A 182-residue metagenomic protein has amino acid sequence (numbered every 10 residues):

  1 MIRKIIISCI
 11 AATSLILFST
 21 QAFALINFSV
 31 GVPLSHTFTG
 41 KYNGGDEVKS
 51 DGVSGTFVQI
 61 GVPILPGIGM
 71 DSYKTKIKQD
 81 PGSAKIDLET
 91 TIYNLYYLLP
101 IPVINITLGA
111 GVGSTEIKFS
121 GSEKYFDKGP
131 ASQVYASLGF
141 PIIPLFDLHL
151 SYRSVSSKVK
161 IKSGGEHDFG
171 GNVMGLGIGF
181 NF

Functional and structural regions predicted by a protein language model:
M1-N27: Cleavable N-terminal export/targeting peptides
I7-C9, S29-P33, V53: Short helix-onset patch at the extreme N-terminus, typifying the N->h transition of secretory signal peptides
A24-H36, P66: Transmembrane beta-strand segments of Gram-negative outer membrane beta-barrel proteins
V32, T56-I142, F146-L148, G171-F182: Gram-negative (and chloroplast) outer-membrane scaffold detector with strong preference for beta-barrel transmembrane
S35-T56, K124-K128: Surface-exposed strand-loop-strand hairpins of Gram-negative outer-membrane beta-barrel proteins
T37-N43, T75-G82, I117-G121, S157-S163: Outer-membrane beta-barrel proteins
D51-V53, G164-N172: Individual transmembrane alpha-helices with interfacial aromatic-anchor signatures
H149-R153: Alpha-helical membrane segments in multi-pass integral membrane proteins
